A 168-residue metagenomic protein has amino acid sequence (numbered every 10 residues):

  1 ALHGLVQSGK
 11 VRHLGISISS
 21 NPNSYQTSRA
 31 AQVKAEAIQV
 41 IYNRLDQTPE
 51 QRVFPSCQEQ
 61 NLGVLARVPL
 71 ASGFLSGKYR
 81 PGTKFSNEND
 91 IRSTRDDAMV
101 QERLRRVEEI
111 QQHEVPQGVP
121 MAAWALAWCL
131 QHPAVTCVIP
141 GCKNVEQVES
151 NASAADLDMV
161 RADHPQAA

Functional and structural regions predicted by a protein language model:
A1-A167: Beta/alpha (TIM)-barrel catalytic core signal, keyed to glycine-rich beta->alpha loops juxtaposed to Asp/Glu that bind
